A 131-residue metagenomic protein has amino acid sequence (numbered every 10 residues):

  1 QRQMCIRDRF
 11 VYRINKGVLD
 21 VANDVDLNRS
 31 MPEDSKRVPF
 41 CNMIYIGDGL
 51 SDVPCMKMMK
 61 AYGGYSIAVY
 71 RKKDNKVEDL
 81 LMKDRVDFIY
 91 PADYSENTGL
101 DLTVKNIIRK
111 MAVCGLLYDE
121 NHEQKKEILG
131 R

Functional and structural regions predicted by a protein language model:
R2-I6: Short, small-residue-biased leader/transition segments that mark boundaries at the very start of proteins
D8-S51: Conserved Lys-Pro-Asp/Glu-containing loop-to-beta segment of HAD-superfamily phosphomonoesterases, centered on
K36-R131: Mg2+-dependent phosphoryl-transfer enzymes with acidic/Ser/Thr/Gly-rich catalytic loops
